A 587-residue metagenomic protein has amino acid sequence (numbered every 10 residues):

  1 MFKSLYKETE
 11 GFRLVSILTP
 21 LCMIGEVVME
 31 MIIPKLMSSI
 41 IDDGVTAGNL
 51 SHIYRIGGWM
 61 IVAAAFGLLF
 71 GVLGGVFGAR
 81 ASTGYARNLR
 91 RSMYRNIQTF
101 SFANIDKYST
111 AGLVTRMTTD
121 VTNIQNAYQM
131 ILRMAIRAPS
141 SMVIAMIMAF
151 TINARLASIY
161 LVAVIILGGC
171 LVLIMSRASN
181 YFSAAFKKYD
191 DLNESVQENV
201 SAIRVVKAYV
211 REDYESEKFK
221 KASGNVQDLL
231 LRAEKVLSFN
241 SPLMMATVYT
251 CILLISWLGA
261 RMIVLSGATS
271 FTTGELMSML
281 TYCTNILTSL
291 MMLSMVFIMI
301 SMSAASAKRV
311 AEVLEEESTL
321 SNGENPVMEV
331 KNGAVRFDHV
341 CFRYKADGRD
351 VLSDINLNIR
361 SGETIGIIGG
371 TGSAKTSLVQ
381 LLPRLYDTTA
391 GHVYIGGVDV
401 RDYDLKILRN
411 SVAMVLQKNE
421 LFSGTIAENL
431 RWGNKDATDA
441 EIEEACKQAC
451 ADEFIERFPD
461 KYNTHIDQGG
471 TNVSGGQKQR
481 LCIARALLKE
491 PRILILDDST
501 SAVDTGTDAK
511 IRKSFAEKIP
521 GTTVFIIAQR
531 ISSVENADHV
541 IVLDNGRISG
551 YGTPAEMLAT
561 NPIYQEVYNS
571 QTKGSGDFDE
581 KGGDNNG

Functional and structural regions predicted by a protein language model:
M1-G11, L113: A short amphipathic helical element positioned immediately N-terminal to and/or at the very start of a transmembrane
E10, S16-L73, F77, F150-R155 (+1 more regions): Transmembrane helix-loop-helix hairpins at lipid-water interfaces of multipass membrane proteins, especially the type-1
G11, V15-V28, S39, Q129-A185 (+1 more regions): Transmembrane helices of ABC transporter permease
G11-R13, T99-A103, T119-L132, I136 (+7 more regions): An intracellular "coupling" helix at the cytosolic face of ABC transporter transmembrane type-1 domains
L21-C22, M29-D42, A63-T110, V114 (+12 more regions): Juxtamembrane helix-loop junctions of ABC transporter transmembrane domains
A47-G48, T83, R91-T115, T119-V121 (+5 more regions): Short intracellular "coupling" helices and adjacent cytoplasmic loop segments at the cytosolic face of multi-pass
N49-I53, I144, M148-V162, G169 (+2 more regions): Helix-loop-helix
M328-G587: ABC-type nucleotide-binding domain
